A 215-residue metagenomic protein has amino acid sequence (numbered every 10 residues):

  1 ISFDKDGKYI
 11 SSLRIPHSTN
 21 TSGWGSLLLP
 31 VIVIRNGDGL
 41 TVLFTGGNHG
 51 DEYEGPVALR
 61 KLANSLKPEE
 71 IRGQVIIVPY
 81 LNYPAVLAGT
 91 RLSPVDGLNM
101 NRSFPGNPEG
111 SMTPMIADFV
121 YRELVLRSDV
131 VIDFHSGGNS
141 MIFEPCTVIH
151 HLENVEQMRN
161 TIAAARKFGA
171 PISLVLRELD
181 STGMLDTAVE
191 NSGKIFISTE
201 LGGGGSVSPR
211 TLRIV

Functional and structural regions predicted by a protein language model:
I1-V215: Structured catalytic-domain cores with a bias toward divalent-metal coordination
